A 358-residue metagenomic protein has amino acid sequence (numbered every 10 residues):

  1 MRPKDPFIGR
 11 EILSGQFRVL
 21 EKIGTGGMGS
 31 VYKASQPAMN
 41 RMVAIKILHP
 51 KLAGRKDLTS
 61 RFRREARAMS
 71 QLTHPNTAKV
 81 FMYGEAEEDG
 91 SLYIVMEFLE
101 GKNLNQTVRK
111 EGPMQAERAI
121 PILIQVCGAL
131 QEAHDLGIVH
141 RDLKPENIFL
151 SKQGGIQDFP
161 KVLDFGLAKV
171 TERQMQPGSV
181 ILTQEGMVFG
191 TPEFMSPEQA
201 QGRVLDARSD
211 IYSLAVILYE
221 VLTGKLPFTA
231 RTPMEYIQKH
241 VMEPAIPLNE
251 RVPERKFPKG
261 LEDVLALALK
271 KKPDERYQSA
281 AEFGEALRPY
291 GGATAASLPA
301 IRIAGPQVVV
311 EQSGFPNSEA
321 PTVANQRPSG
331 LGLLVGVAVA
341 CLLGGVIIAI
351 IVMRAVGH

Functional and structural regions predicted by a protein language model:
L20-G26, V31: Protein kinase glycine-rich loop
H49-Q71: AlphaC helix of the eukaryotic protein kinase fold
G54-D57, S151-P197, Q201-V204, R231: Activation segment of protein kinases
M82-E85: A short, aromatic-enriched beta-strand patch in the conserved N-lobe beta-sheet of the protein kinase catalytic domain
E88-N103, T107: Conserved short submotifs of the Hanks-type protein kinase catalytic core that shape the nucleotide-binding pocket
I122-L123: Activation segment signature within eukaryotic-like protein kinase domains
C127-I138: Protein kinase catalytic-loop region centered on the HRD/HxD motif
L130-Q131, T191-P299: C-terminal lobe helix-coil module of Hanks-type protein kinase domains
